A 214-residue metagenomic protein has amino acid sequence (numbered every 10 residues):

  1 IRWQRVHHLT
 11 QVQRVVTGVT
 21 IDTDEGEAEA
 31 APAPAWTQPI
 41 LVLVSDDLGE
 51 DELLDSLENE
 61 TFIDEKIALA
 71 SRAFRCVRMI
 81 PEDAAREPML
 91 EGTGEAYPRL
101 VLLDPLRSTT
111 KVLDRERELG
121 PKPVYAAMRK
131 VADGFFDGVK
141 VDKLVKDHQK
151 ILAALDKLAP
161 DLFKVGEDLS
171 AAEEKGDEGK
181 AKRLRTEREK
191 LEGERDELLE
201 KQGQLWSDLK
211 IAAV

Functional and structural regions predicted by a protein language model:
I1-A68, A73: Local sequence-structure signature of Cys/Sec-based thiol-disulfide redox active-site neighborhoods
I1-P34, Y125-V214: Non-globular targeting/processing and membrane-anchoring segments
T10-V12, A84-E87: A short acidic, often aromatic-flanked loop/helix-cap motif at beta-alpha or helix-coil junctions that lines enzyme
I40-V44, R75-R78, R99-L103: Structural recognition of the beta-strand scaffold that forms the well-ordered cores of secreted hydrolase catalytic
D47-E50, E82-A85, R107, E118: Solvent-exposed loop/turn segments at secondary-structure junctions within structured extracellular/periplasmic domains
E52-S56, P88-L90, K111-R115: Short, solvent-exposed loop/turn and secondary-structure capping segments
D55, R78-M79, A84-A85, G92-T93: Long, folded non-catalytic interaction modules
G94-V141: Non-catalytic, surface beta->alpha helical segment in thiol-disulfide oxidoreductase systems
